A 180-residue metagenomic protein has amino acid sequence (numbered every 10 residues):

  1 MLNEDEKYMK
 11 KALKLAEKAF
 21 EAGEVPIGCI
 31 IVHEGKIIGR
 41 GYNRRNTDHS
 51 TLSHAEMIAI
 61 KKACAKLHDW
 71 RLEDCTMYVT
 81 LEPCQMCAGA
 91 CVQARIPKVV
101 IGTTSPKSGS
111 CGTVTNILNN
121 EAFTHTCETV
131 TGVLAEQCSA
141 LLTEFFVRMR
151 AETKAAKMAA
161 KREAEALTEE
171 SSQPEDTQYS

Functional and structural regions predicted by a protein language model:
M1-A19, V92-S180: Zinc-dependent deaminase
A12, A16-A19, A55, A59-A63: Stable alpha-helical structural segments in soluble proteins, enriched in small hydrophobic residues
I27-G35: Short beta-strand scaffold segments in enzyme catalytic cores
T47-M57: A short, polar/charged loop-to-alpha-helix boundary motif
W70-D74: Short helix-loop-beta connector
M77-K98: Local cysteine-cluster metal-coordination motifs and their immediate loop/turn environment, predominantly Fe-S cluster
